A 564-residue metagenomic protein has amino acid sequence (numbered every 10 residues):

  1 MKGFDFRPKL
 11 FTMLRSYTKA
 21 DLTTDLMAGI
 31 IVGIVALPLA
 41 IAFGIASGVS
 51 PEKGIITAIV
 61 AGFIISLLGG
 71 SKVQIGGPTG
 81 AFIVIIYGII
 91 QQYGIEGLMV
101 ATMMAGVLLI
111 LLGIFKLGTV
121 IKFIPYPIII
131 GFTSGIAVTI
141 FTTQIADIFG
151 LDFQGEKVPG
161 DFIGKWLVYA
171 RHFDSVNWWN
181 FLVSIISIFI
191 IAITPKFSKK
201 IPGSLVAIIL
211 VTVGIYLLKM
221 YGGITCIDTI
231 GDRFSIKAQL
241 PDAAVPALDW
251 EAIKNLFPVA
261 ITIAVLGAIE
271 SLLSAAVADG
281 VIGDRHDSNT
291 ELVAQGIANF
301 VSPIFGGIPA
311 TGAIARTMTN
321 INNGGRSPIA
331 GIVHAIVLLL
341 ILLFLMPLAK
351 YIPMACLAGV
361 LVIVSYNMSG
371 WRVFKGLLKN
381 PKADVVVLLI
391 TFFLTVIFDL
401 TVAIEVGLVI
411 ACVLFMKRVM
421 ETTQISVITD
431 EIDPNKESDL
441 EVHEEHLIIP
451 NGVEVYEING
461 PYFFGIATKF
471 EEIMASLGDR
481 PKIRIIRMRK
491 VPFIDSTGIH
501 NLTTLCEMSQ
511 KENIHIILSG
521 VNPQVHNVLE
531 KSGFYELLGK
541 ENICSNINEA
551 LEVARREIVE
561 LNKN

Functional and structural regions predicted by a protein language model:
M1-P434: Transmembrane helical cores of multi-pass ion-transport proteins
A28, I188, A192, T468 (+3 more regions): Short, contiguous clusters of charged residues that form electrostatic/catalytic patches at enzyme active sites, used
G76, G131, R487, L518-S519 (+1 more regions): Active-site-adjacent beta-strand anchor residues
I86, W166, F470-M474, A550 (+1 more regions): Generic hydrophobic alpha-helical segments
F115, T497, S545: Short beta-to-alpha loop/turn elements within the nucleotide-binding domains of ABC transporters
N367-L537, R555-K563: The feature marks cytosolic C-terminal regulatory regions of anion transporters and related permeases
L537-V553: Short acidic-hydrophobic, aromatic-tinged amphipathic segments that line or gate anion-handling sites
